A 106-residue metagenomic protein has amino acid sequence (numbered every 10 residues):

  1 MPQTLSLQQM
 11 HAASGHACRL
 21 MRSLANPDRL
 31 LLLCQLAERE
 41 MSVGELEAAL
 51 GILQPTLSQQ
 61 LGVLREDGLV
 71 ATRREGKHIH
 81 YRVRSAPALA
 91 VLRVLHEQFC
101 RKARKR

Functional and structural regions predicted by a protein language model:
M1-H16, A88-R106: Amphipathic alpha-helical dimerization/coiled-coil segments that flank or bridge DNA-binding/regulatory modules
T4, P55, Q60-L61, G76: Intrinsic disorder/low-complexity segments enriched in polar/small residues
H11-P55, E75-P87: N-terminal helix-turn-helix DNA-binding core of bacterial DNA-binding proteins
A48, Q59, R65-E66: Alpha-helical residues within the helix-turn-helix
Q60, I79-R82, E97: Compositionally biased, intrinsically disordered low-complexity regions enriched in proline and serine
